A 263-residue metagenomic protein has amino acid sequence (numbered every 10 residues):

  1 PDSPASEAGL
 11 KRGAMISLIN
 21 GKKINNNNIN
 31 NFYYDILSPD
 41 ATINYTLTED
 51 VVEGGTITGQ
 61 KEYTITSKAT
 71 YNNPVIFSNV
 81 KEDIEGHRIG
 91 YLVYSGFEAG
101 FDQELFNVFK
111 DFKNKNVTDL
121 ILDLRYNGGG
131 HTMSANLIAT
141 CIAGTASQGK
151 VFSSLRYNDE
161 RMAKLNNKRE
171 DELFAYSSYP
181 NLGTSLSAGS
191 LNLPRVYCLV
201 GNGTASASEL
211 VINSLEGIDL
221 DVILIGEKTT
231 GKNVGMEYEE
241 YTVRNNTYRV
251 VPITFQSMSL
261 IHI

Functional and structural regions predicted by a protein language model:
P1, M15-L18, G90-V93, D119-D123 (+4 more regions): Structural recognition of the beta-strand scaffold that forms the well-ordered cores of secreted hydrolase catalytic
D2-A14, V75-N79: PDZ/PDZ-like domain micro-motif
D2-P4, K22-I24, A69-N72, G96-G100 (+7 more regions): Solvent-exposed loop/turn segments at secondary-structure junctions within structured extracellular/periplasmic domains
E7-I29, L122: Conserved PDZ fold ligand-binding element
N20-V117: C-terminal, low-ordered peptide segments at domain boundaries
Y33, D102-F109, A135-A139, S208-I212: Extracytoplasmic/secreted envelope proteins and their assembly/folding machinery, especially bacterial periplasmic
N73, G130-R195, E237-Y238: Gly/Ser/Thr-rich loop/hinge elements
H262-I263: Conserved small/polar residues in nucleotide/adenosyl-binding loops
